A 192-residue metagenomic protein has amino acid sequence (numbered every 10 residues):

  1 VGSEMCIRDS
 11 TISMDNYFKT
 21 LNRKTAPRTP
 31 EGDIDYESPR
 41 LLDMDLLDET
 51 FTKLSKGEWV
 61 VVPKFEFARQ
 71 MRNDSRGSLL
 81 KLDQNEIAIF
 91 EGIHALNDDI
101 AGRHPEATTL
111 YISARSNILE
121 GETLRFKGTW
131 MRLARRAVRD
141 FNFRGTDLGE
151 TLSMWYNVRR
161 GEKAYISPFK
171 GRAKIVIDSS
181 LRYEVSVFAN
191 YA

Functional and structural regions predicted by a protein language model:
V1-I7: Short, small-residue-biased leader/transition segments that mark boundaries at the very start of proteins
S3, T20, T50-G57, L96-D99 (+2 more regions): Generic, well-ordered alpha-helical scaffold segments in large soluble proteins
S10-I12, K19-Q70, I87: Conserved nucleotide-sensing/catalytic segment adjacent to the nucleotide-binding pocket in NTP-handling enzymes
Y17-K24, T109-L110, G128: Flexible glycine/proline-rich, aromatic-decorated loop/lid segments
G77-L82: Conserved motor-coupling elements within RecA-like helicase/translocase cores
Q84-A88, T108: Loop/turn-to-beta-strand initiation segments
I89-I93: Switch II (G3) loop of P-loop NTPases
A95-A192: Conserved NTP phosphate-binding and transfer environment spanning the P-loop NTPase/kinase superfamily
